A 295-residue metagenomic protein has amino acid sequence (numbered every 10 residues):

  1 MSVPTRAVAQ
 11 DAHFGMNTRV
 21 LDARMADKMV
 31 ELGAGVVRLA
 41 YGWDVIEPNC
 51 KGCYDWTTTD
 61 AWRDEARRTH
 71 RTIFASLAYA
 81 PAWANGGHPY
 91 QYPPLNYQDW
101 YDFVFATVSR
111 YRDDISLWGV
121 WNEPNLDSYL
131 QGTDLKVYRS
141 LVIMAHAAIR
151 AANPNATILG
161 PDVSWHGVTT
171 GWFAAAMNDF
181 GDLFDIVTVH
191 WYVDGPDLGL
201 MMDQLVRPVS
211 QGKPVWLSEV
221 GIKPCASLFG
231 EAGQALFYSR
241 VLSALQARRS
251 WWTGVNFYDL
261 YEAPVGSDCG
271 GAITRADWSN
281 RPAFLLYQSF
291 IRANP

Functional and structural regions predicted by a protein language model:
M1-R6: C-terminal segment of classical bacterial N-terminal signal peptides
D11, V30, T57-T58, T69-H70 (+3 more regions): Glycan-processing catalytic domains of CAZymes
A12-T18, V37-L39, I73-L77, W118-V120 (+4 more regions): Hydrophobic faces of well-ordered beta-strands that scaffold small-molecule active sites in alpha/beta enzyme cores
V20-V45, E65, T69-S76: Catalytic domains of carbohydrate-active enzymes, especially glycoside hydrolases
A23, E47-C50, T58, A84-I186 (+4 more regions): Active-site cleft segment of glycoside hydrolase catalytic domains centered on the general acid/base Glu
V30, F180, Q246-A247: Non-catalytic positions within long, well-ordered alpha-helices that form the structural scaffold/packing of enzyme
R67, R150, Q246: Anion (oxyanion) recognition and catalysis
Q246-P282: Aromatic/acidic polysaccharide-binding cleft in carbohydrate-active enzymes
